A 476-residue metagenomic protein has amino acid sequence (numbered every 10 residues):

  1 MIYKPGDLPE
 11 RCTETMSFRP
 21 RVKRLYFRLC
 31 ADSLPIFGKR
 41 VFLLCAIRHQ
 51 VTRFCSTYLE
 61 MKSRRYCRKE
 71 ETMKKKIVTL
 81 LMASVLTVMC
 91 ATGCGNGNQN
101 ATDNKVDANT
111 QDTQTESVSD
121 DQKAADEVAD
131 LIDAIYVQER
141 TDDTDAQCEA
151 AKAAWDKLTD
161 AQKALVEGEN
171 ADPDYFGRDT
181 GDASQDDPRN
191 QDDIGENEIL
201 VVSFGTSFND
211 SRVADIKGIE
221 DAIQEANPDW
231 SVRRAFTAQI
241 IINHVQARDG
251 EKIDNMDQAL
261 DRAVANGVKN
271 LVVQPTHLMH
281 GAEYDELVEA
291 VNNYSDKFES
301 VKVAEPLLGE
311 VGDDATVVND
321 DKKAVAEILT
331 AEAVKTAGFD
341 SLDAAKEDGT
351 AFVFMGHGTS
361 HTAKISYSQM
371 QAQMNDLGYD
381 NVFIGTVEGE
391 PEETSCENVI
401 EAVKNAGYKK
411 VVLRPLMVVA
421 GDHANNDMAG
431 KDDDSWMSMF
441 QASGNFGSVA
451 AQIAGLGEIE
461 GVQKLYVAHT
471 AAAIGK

Functional and structural regions predicted by a protein language model:
F42-L44, R48-T72: Short, Lys/Arg-enriched N-terminal segments with co-localized hydrophobic residues within the first ~10-30 amino acids
M73-L81: Bacterial N-terminal signal peptides that target proteins for export
M89-G93: C-terminal motif of bacterial Sec signal peptides marking the signal peptidase cleavage site
G95-G97: Bacterial signal peptide processing site
N100-S119: Low-complexity, Pro/Thr/Ser/Glu-rich flexible segments characteristic of extracytoplasmic/periplasmic regions
E116-T180: Beta-rich interaction/scaffold domains
D174-V412, M417-K476: Extended amphipathic ligand-handling, pore-lining, and cofactor/metal-binding catalytic surfaces
